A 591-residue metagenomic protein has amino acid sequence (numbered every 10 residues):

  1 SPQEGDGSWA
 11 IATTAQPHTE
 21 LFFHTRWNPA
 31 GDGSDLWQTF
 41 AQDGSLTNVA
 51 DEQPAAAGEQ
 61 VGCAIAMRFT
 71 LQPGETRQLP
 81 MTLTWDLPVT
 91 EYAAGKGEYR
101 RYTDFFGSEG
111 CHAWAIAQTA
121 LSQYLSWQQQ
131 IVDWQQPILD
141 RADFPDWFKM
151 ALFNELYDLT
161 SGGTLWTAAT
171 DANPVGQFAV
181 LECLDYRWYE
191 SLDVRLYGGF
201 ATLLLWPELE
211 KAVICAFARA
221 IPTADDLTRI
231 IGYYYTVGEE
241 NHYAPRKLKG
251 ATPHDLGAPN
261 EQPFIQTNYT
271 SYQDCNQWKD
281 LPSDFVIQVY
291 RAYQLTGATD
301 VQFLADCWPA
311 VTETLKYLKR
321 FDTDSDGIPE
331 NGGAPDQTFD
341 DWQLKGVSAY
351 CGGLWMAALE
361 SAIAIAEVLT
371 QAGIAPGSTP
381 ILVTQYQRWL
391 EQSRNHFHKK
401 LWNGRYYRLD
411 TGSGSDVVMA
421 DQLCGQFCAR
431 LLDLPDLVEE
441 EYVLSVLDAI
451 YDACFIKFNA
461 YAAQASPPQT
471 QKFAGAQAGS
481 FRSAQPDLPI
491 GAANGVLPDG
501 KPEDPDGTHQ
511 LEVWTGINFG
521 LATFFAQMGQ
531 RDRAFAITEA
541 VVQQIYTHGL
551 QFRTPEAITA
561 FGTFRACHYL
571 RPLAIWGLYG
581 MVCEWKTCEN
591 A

Functional and structural regions predicted by a protein language model:
S1-L192, P207-A212, A218-T228, V301 (+2 more regions): Acidic/polar, glycine-enriched structural segments that form the non-catalytic walls/loops of the carbohydrate-binding
S1-P2, Y102-Q128, G176, L184-I328 (+8 more regions): Aromatic-rich carbohydrate-recognition surfaces in CAZymes
A15-H18, W27-P29, R77, L83-E91 (+11 more regions): Short loop/turn segments at secondary-structure transitions that flank enzyme active sites
R26-S122, E210, D284-I287, R291 (+5 more regions): Structured mid-domain segments that build the active-site/substrate or prosthetic-cofactor binding neighborhood
A93-R100, R229-Y234, Q302-D306, G327-E330 (+2 more regions): Short, glycine/acidic-rich hinge or "gate" loops at secondary-structure transitions that mediate conformational
A120-Y124, Q128-I131, Q135, V383-F397 (+1 more regions): Short amphipathic alpha-helical coiled-coil/interface segments
T167-C183, D225-E240, A244-D255, T267-N268 (+4 more regions): Glycine- and aromatic-rich loop/turn segments at beta-sheet edges
L192-P222, D284, P309, W342 (+4 more regions): Active-site core of glycosidic bond-cleaving carbohydrate-active enzymes
